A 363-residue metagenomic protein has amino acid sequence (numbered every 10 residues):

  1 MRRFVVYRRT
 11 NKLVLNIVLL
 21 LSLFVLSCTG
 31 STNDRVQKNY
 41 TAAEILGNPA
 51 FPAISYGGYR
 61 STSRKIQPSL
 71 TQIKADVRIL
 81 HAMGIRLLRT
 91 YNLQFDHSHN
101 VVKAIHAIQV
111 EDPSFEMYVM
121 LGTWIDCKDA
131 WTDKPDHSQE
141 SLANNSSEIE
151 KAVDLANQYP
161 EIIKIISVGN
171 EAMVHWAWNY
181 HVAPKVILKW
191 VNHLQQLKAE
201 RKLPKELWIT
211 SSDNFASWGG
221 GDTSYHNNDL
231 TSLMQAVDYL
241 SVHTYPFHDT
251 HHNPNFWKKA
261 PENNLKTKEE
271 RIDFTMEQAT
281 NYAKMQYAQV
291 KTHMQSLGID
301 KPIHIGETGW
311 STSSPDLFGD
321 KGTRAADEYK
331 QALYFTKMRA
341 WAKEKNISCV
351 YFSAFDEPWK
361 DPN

Functional and structural regions predicted by a protein language model:
V25-S27: C-terminal motif of bacterial Sec signal peptides marking the signal peptidase cleavage site
N33-D76: Boundary/entry segment of secreted carbohydrate-active catalytic domains
K65-P68, R89-V101, C127-D129, L142-N145 (+4 more regions): Acidic-and-aromatic substrate-binding clefts and catalytic sites of carbohydrate-active enzymes
Q72-D96: Catalytic domains of carbohydrate-active enzymes, especially glycoside hydrolases
L88, I166, L240, I305-E307 (+1 more regions): Conserved, mostly hydrophobic/aromatic
L93, N100-L207: Substrate-binding cleft of extracellular glycoside hydrolase catalytic domains
L142, M173, N179-I305, S311-P315: Noncatalytic carbohydrate-binding groove/subsite architecture in carbohydrate-active enzymes
K301-N363: Substrate-binding cleft of secreted/luminal carbohydrate-active enzymes
